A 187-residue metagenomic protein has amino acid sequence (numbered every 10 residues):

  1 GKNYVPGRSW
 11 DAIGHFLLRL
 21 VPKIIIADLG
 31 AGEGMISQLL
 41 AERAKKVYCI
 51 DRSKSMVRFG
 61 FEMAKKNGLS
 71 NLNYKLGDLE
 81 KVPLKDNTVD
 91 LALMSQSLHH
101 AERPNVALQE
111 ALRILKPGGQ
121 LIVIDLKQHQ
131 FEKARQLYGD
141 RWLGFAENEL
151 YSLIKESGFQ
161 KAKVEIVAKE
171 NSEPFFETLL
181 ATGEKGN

Functional and structural regions predicted by a protein language model:
G1-V5: Class I SAM-dependent methyltransferase Rossmann-like catalytic core, especially the SAM/SAH-binding loop
P6-I25: Conserved alpha-helix/loop element of class I SAM-dependent methyltransferases that forms part of the SAM/SAH-binding
A27, E33-K81: Class I SAM-dependent methyltransferase SAM/SAH-binding core
E80-L91: A short acidic, Gly/Pro-enriched loop at the edge of an enzyme's catalytic core that lines a small-molecule cofactor
D90-R103: A short SAM/SAH-binding and catalytic strip from SAM-dependent methyltransferases
E102-V106, F131: Short N-terminal helix/helix-N-cap motif within the alpha/beta-hydrolase-1
N105-P117: A short glycine-rich, Lys/Arg-flanked "PGG" loop and its adjoining helix->strand segment in the class I
I122-T182: C-terminal alpha-helical "lid/dimerization" subdomain adjacent to the S-adenosyl-L-methionine
